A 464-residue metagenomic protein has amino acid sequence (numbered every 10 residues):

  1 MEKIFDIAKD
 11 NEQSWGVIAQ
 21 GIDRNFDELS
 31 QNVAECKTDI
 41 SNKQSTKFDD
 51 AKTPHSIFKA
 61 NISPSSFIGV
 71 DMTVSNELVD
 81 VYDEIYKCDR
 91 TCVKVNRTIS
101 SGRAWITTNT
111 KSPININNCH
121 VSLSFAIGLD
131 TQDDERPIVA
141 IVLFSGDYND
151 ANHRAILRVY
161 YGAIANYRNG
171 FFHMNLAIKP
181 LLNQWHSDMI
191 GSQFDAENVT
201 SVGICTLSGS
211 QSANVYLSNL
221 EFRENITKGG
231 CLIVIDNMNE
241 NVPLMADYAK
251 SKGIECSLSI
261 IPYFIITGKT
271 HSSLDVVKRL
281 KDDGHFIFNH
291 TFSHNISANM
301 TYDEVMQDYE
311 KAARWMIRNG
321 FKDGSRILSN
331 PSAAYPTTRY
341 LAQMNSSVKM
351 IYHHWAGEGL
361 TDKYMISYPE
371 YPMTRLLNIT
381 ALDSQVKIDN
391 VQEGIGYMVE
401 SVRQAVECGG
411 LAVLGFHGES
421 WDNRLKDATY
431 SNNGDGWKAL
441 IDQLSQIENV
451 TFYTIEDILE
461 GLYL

Functional and structural regions predicted by a protein language model:
M1-A34, T38: Extracellular "spike/adhesin" assembly and maturation modules and analogous cytosolic coiled-coil scaffolds
C36-K37, S41-K43, K47-K59, G203-D236: Extracellular polysaccharide-targeting segments
N42-D80, E84, H285: Extracellular carbohydrate-recognition regions
H55, L123-F125, V139, N175-A213: Extracellular beta-strand ligand-recognition surfaces/modules
D80-W105: Short carbohydrate-recognition loop motifs
R97-T110, I116, V121-H186: Extracellular ligand-binding interfaces
N219-I235, N239, R318-N319, Y335-L464: C-terminal active-site subregion of NodB/CE4 polysaccharide deacetylases
A246, K250-A342, S346-I366, P372-L377 (+3 more regions): Metal-dependent polysaccharide deacetylase catalytic core of the NodB/CE4 family, i.e., the active-site-bearing domain
